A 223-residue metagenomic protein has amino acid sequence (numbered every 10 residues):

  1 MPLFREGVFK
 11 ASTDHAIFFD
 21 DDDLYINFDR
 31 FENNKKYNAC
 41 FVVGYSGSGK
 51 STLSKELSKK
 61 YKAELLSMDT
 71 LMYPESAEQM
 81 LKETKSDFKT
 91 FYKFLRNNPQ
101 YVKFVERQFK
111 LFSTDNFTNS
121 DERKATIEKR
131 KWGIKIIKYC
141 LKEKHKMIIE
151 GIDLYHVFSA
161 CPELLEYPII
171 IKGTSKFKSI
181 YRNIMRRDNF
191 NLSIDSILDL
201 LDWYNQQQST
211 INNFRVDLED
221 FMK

Functional and structural regions predicted by a protein language model:
G7-F28: N-terminal pre-Walker A segment at the start of P-loop NTPase domains
Y45: P-loop (Walker A) phosphate-binding loop of NTP-binding proteins
S48: ATP-binding Walker
S51: Walker A/P-loop
K59-R123: Conserved substrate/cofactor phosphate-moiety recognition/catalytic segment in nucleotide-dependent phosphotransferases
S113-E163: Glycine-rich phosphate-binding loop used to anchor ATP phosphates in small-molecule kinases, encompassing both
E163-I184: Conserved phosphate-donor/acceptor-positioning beta-strand/loop module used by diverse small-molecule
D188-K223: Small-molecule kinase domains that catalyze NTP-dependent phosphoryl transfer to phosphate-bearing small molecules
